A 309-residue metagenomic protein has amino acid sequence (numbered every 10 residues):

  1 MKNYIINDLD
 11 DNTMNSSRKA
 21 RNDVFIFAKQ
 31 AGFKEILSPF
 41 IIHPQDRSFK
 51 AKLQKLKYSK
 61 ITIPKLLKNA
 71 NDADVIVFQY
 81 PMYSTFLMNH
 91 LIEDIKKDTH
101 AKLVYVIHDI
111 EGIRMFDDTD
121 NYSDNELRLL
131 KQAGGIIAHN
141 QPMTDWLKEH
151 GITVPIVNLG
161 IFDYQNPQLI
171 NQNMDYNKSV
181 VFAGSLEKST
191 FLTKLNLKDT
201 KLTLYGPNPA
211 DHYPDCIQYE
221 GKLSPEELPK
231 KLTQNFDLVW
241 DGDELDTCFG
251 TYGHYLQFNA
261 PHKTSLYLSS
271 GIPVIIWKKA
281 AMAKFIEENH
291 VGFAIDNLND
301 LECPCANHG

Functional and structural regions predicted by a protein language model:
M1-L91, K96-V104, I113, W277-M282 (+1 more regions): N-terminal pre-catalytic "stem/leader" segment of glycosyltransferase-like enzymes
L67, D94-D98, D118-I136: Membrane-proximal helix-turn-helix segments that form the acceptor-binding/catalytic region of lipid-linked
Y83, P142-T144, E187-K188, V274 (+2 more regions): Alpha-helix capping/helix-boundary segments
M115, K131-I156: A short, active-site helix/loop in glycosyltransferases that binds the activated sugar's phosphate group
Y164-T233: Conserved catalytic-core segment of nucleotide-activated headgroup transferases in glycan assembly
P229-S270, I276-K284: Nucleotide-sugar-dependent
N289-I295: A short acidic/histidine/glycine-rich donor-binding loop in glycosyltransferase catalytic cores
C303-G309: Conserved donor-nucleotide binding/catalytic region of nucleotide-linked donor-dependent transferases
